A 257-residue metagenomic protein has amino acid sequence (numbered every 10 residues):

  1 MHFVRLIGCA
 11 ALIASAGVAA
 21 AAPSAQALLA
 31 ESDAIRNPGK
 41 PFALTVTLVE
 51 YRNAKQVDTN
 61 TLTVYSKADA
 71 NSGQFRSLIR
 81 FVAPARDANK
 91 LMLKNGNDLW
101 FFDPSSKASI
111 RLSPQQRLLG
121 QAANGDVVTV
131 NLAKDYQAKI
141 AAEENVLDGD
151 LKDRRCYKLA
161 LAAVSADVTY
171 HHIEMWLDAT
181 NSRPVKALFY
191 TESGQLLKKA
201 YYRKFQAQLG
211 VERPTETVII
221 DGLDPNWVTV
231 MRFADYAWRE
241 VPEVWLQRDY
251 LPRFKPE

Functional and structural regions predicted by a protein language model:
M1-G8: Bacterial N-terminal signal peptides that target proteins for export
S15-A19: N-terminal signal peptide c-region/cleavage motif recognized by signal peptidases
A22-P23, N37, L48-Q56, R86 (+4 more regions): Mature-chain termini and adjacent capping regions
S24-S105: N-terminal mature ectodomain segment of secretory-pathway/periplasmic proteins
Q26-A27, D58, T129-E143, G194-K199: A short, amphipathic edge element
V64-D69, K139-D150, R203-F205: Short amphipathic beta-strand and strand-loop transition segments with alternating hydrophobic
R86-K134: Surface-exposed, polar helix/loop patches in the mature regions of secreted/periplasmic/lumenal proteins that form
D98, F102, A108-L112, N124-V127 (+1 more regions): Gly/Pro-enriched, hydrophobic low-complexity segments that function as extracytoplasmic propeptides/linkers
